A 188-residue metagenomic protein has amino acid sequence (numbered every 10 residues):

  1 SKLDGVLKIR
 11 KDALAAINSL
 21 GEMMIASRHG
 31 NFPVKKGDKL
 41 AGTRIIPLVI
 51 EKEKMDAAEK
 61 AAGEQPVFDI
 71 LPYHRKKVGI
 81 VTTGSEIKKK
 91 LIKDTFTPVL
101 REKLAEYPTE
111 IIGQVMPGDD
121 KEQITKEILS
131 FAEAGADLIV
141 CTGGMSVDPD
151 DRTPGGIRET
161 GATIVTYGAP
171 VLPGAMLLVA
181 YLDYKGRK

Functional and structural regions predicted by a protein language model:
S1-I112: Short, glycine/charged-enriched hinge/interface segments at domain edges or termini
G84-S85, P108-K188: Short glycine/threonine-rich loop/turn motifs
